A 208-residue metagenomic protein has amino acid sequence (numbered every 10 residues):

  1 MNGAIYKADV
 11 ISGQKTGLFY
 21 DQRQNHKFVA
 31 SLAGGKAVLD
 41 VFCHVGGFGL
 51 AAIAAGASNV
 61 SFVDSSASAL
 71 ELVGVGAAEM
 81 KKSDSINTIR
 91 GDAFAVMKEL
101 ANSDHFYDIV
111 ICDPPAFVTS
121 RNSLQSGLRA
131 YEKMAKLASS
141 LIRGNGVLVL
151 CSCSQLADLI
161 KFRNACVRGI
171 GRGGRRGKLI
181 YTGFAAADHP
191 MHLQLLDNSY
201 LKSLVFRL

Functional and structural regions predicted by a protein language model:
M1-L18: Non-catalytic substrate-recognition/targeting regions of SAM-dependent transferases
G35-H44: Conserved class I S-adenosyl-L-methionine
V45-S58: Conserved SAM-binding loop of SAM-dependent methyltransferases across substrates and taxa, primarily the Class I
N59-D64: Conserved SAM-binding motif I beta-strand of class I
S68-I111: S-adenosyl-L-methionine
K82, I142-G144: Helix-to-beta-strand junctions that scaffold the AdoMet/dcAdoMet cofactor pocket in Class I SAM-dependent enzymes
F106, K133, V147-L208: C-terminal catalytic and target-recognition region of SAM-dependent MTase-like enzymes, primarily methyltransferases
Y107-L137: Mobile active-site "lid"/loop adjacent to the S-adenosyl-L-methionine
